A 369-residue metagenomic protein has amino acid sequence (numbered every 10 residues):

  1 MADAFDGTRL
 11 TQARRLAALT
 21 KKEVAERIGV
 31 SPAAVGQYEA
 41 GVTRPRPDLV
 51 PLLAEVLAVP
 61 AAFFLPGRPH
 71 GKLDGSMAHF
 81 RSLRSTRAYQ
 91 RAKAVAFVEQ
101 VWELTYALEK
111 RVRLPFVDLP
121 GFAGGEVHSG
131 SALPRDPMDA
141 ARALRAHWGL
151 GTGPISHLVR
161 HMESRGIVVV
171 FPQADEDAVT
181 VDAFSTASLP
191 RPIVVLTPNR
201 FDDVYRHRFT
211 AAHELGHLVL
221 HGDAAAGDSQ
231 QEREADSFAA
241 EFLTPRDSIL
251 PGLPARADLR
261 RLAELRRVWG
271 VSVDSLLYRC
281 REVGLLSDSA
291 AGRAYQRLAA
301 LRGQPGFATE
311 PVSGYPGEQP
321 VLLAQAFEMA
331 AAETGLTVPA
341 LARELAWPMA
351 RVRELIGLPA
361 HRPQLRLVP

Functional and structural regions predicted by a protein language model:
M1-P369: Short juxta-domain linker segments that transition from a proline/glycine-rich, charged coil into a short amphipathic
